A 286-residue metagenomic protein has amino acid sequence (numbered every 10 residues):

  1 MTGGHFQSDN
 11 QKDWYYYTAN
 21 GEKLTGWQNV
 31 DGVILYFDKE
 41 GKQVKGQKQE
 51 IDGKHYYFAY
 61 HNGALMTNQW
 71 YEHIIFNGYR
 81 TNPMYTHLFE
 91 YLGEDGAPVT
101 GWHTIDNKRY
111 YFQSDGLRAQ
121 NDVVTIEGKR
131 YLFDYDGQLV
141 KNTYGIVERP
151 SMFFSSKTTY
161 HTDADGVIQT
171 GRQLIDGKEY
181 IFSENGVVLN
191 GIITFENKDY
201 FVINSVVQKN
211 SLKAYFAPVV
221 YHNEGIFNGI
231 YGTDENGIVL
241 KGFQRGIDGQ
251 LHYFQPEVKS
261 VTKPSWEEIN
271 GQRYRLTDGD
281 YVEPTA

Functional and structural regions predicted by a protein language model:
M1-A286: Extracellular adhesion/carbohydrate-binding repeat motifs centered on closely spaced tryptophans
